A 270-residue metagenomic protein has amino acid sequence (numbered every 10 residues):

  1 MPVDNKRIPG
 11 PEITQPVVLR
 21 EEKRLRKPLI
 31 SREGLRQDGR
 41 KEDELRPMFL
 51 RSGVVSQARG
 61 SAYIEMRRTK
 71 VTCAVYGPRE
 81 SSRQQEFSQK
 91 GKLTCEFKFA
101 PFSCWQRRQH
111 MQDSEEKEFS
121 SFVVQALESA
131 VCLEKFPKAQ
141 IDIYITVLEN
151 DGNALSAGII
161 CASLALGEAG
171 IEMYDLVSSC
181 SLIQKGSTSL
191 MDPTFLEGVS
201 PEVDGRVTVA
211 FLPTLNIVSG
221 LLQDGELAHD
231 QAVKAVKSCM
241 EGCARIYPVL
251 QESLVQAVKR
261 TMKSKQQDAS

Functional and structural regions predicted by a protein language model:
M1-S270: Polyanion-binding surfaces on beta-sheet-dominated domains and ring/shell assemblies
